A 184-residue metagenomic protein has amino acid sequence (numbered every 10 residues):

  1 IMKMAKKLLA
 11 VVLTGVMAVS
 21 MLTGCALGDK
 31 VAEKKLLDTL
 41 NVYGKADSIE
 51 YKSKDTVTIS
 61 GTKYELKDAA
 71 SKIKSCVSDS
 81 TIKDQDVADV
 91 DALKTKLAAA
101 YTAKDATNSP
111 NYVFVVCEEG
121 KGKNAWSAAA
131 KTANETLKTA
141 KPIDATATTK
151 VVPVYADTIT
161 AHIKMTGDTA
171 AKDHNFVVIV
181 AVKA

Functional and structural regions predicted by a protein language model:
I1-V12: Bacterial Sec-dependent N-terminal signal peptides
A18-L22: Bacterial Sec-type N-terminal signal peptides, specifically the leucine/valine-rich hydrophobic h-region
G28-A100: Short, well-ordered surface patches within globular domains
V90-A184: A well-ordered secondary-structure block
